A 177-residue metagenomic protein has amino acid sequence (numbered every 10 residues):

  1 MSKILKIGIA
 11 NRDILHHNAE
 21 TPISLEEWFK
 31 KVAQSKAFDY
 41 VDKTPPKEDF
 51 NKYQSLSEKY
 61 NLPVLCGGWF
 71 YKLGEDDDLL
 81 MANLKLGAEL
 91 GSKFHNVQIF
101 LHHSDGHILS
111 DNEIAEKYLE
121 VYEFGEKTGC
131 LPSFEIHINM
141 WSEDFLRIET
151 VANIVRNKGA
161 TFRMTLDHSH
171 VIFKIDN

Functional and structural regions predicted by a protein language model:
M1-A88, S92, G159, R163: N-terminal pre-domain/capping segments
I9, V41-K43, V97, F134 (+1 more regions): Conserved beta-strand positions
D13-L15, P45-K47, F70-K72, I99-D105 (+2 more regions): Active-site-proximal loop/turn and secondary-structure-junction residues that shape catalytic pockets, frequently
T21-P22, L73-D77, D111, F145 (+1 more regions): Gly/Pro-rich active-site loop or hairpin
P46-L56, S104-Y118: Active-site-adjacent beta->alpha loops and helix N-cap segments on the catalytic face of soluble alpha/beta enzymes
G87-L109, T128-W141: Active-site groove signature of glycoside hydrolases
K117-E123, N157: Histidine/acidic residue-rich metal-binding segments in metalloenzymes
E126-N177: Acidic/histidine-rich catalytic cores of soluble enzymes
